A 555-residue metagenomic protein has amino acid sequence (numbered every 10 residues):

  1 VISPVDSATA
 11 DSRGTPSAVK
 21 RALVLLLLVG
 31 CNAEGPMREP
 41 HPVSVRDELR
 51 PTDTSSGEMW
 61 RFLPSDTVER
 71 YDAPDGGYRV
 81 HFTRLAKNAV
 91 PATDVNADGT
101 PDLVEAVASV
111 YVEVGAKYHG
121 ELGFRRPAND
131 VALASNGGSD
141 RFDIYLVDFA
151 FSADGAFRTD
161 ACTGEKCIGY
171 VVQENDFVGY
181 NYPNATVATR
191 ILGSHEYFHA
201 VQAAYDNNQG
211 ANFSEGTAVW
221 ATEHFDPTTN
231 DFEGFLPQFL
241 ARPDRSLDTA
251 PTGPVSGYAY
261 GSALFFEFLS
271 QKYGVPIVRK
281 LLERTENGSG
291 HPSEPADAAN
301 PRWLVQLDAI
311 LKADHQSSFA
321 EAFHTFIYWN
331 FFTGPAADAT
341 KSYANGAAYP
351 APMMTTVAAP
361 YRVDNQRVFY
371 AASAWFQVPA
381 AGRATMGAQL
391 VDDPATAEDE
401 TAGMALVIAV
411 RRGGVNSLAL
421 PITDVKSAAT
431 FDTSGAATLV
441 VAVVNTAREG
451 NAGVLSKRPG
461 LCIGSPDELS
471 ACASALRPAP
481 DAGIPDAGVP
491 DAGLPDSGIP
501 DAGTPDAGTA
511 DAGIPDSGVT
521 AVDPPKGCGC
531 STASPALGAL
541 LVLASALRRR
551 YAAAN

Functional and structural regions predicted by a protein language model:
V24-A33, L543-L547: Hydrophobic h-region of N-terminal signal peptides that target proteins for export in Gram-negative bacteria
C31, C528-C530: N-terminal Sec signal peptide cleavage junction
C31-L122, T396-M404, R412-V415, K426-T446 (+4 more regions): Zymogen propeptides/activation segments of proteases
G76-G210, T217, P227-D231: Juxtacatalytic substrate-recognition/specificity segment
D160-K166, V187, I191, D206-P276 (+1 more regions): Acidic/His/Gly-enriched intrinsically disordered linker/tail segments that often contain short helix/coil "MoRF-like"
G290-G483: Beta/coil-rich, acidic/histidine-enriched accessory regions frequently appended to metallopeptidases
P480-G527: C-terminal low-complexity, Ser/Thr- and acidic/Pro-rich disordered "stalk" regions positioned immediately N-terminal
S534-Y551: A cross-kingdom C-terminal cell-surface attachment/processing module
